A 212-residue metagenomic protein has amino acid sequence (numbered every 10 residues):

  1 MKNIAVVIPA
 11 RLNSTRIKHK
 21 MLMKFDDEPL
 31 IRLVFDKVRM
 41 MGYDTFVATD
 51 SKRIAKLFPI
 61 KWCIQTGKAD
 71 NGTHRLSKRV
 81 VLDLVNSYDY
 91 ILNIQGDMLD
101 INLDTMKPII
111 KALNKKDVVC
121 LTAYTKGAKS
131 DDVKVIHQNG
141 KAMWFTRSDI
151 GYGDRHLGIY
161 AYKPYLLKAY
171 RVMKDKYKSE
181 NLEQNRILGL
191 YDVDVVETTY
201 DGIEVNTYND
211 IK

Functional and structural regions predicted by a protein language model:
M1-A5, D36, V80-V81, L113-N114 (+1 more regions): Catalytic phosphate/metal-binding cores of nucleic-acid and nucleotide-processing enzymes, i.e., regions that mediate
K2-T49: N-terminal glycine-rich phosphate-binding loop and ensuing alpha1 helix
Y43-D50, L121-A123, I187: Short, hydrophobic beta-strand segments that form beta-sheet elements in well-ordered domains
T49-D50, I101, Y162, N206: A conserved hydrophobic position in a structured secondary element of the catalytic/binding core that shapes
K52-P108: Short phosphate-binding loop-to-helix
N86-Y88, K115-V118, L190-Y191: Short, high-confidence coil segments that cap the C-terminus of an alpha-helix and link into the following beta-strand
I101-K176: Conserved core of the sugar-phosphate nucleotidyltransferase
G153-K212: Conserved alpha/beta core of the MobA/IspD/sugar-nucleotide pyrophosphorylase nucleotidyltransferase superfamily
